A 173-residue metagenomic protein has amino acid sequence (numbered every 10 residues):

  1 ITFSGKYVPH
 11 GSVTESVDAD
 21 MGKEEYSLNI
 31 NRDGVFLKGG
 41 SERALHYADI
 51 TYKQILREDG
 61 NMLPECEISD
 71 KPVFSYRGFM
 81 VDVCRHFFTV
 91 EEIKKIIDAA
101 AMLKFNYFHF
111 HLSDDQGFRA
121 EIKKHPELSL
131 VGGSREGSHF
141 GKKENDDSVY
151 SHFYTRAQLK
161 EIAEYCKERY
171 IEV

Functional and structural regions predicted by a protein language model:
I1-F74: Contiguous, structured surface segment used for ligand recognition
G39, G78-V90, G141-A157: The substrate-binding groove and active-site-proximal loops of carbohydrate-active enzymes, especially glycoside
S41, F79, A100, V173: Conserved, mostly hydrophobic/aromatic
L45, I93, T155, L159: Aromatic/hydrophobic pocket-lining residues that form the small-molecule binding cavity in soluble enzyme cores
Y76-M80, Y107-H109, Y170-E172: Structural preference for beta-strand elements that scaffold enzyme active sites
D82-D115: A conserved hydrophobic secondary-structure block that centers on an alpha-helix together with its immediately flanking
I96, I162, V173: Aromatic/hydrophobic pocket-lining residues that form π-stacking "cages" and hydrophobic walls in ligand
Q116-E168: Aromatic- and acidic-residue-enriched carbohydrate-binding clefts of CAZyme catalytic domains
